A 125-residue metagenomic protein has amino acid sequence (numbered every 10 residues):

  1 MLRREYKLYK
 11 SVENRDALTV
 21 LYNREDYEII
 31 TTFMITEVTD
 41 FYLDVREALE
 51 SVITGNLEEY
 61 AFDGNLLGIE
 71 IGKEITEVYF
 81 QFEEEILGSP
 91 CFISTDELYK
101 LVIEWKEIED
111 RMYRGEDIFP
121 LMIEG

Functional and structural regions predicted by a protein language model:
M1-E59: Negatively charged, low-complexity tracts enriched in Asp/Glu with abundant Ser/Thr
Y9, N23, E70-G72, Y79-Q81 (+1 more regions): A structural detector for beta-sheet-dominated domains
T32, Y79-Q81, I118: Intrinsic disorder/low-structure terminal segments
V38-Y42, E97-K100, M112: Short, low-complexity, polar/charged sequence segments that are solvent-exposed and flexible
L49-E50, K106-E107, Y113: Amphipathic alpha-helical interaction segments
G55-E109: Amphipathic protein-protein interaction modules
R114-G125: Short, highly charged C-terminal tails/helix-capping segments
